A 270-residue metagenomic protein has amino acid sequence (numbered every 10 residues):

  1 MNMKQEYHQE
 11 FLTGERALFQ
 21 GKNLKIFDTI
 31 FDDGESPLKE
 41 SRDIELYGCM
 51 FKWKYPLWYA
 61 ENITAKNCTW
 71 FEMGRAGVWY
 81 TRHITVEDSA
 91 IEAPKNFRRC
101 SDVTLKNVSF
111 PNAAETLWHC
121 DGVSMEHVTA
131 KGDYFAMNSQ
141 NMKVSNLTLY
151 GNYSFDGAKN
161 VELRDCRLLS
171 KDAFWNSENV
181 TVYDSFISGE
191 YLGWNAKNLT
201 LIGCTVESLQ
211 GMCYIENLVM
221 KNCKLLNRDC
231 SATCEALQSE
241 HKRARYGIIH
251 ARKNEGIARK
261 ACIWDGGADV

Functional and structural regions predicted by a protein language model:
M1-V270: Long, distal/terminal scaffolding or interaction modules with repetitive or compositionally biased sequence
